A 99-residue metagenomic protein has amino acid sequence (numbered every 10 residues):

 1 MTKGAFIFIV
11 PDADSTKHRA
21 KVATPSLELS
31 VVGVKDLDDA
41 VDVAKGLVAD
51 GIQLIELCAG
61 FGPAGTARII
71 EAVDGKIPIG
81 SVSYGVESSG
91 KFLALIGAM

Functional and structural regions predicted by a protein language model:
M1-T16: N-terminal basic/disordered segments at the start of proteins
T2, G51-Q53, G75-I77: Short, well-ordered coil/turn segments that N-cap beta-strands
G4-F6, S30-V32, L57, I79-S81: Hydrophobic faces of well-ordered beta-strands that scaffold small-molecule active sites in alpha/beta enzyme cores
P25-L37: Active-site mouth loops of central-metabolism enzymes
D38-P63: Amphipathic, hydrophobic secondary-structure cores in small proteins
G46, L93-M99: Short, surface-exposed amphipathic charged segments that create phosphate/polyanion-binding patches used for binding
P63-E87: Alpha-helix-loop-beta-strand connector modules within alpha/beta enzyme cores
E87-L93: Short, charged, surface-exposed secondary-structure boundary motifs
